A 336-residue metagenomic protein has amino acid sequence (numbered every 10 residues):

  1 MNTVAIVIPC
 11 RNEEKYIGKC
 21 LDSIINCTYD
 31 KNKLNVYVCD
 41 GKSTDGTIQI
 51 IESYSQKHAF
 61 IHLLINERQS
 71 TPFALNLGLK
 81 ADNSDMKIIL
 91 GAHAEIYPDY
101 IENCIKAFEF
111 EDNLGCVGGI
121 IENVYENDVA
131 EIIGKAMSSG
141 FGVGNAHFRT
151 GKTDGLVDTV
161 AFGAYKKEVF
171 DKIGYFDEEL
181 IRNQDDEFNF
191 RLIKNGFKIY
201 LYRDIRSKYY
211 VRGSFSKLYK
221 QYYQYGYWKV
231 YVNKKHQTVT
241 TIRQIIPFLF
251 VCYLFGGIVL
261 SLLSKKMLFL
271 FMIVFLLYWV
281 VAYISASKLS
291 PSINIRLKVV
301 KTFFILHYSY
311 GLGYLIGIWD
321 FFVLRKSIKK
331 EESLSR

Functional and structural regions predicted by a protein language model:
N2-A5, N35, E187: Cell-envelope/extracellular polymer assembly enzymes that use nucleotide-activated donors
S23-K33: Short, acidic, metal-binding catalytic loop of nucleotide-sugar glycosyltransferases
D40-Q49, A94: A conserved acidic beta->alpha catalytic loop
N66-D82, N103, V157-V160: Glycine-rich, basic loop-to-helix element that forms the pyrophosphate-binding segment of sugar-nucleotide handling
K87: Short aromatic/hydrophobic "clamp" motif used to bind/position activated sugar donors
D99-E131, Y210: Conserved donor NDP-sugar-binding/catalytic core segment of glycosyltransferases
G119-Y125, G134-L156, V160-F162, D171 (+1 more regions): Short, flexible, basic/aromatic active-site loop/helix in glycosyltransferases
D171, D177-T240: Catalytic donor/gating beta->alpha subdomain of glycosyltransferases that bind UDP-sugars
